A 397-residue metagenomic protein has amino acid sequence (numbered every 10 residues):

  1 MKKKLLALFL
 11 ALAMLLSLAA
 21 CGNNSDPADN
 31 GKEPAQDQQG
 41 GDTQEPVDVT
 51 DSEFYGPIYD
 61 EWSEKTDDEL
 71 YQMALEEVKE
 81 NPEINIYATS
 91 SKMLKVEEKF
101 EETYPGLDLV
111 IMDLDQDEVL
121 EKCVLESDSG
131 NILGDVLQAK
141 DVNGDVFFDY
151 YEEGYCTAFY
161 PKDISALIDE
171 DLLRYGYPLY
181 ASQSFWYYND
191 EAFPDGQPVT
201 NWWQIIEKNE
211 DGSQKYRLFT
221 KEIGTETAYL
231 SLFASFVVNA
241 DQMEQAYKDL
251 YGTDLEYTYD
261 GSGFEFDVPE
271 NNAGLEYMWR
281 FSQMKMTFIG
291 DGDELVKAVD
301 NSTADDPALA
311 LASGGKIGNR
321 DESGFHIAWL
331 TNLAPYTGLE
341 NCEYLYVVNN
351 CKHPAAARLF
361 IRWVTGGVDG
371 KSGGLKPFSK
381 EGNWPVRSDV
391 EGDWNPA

Functional and structural regions predicted by a protein language model:
S17-A20: C-terminal motif of bacterial Sec signal peptides marking the signal peptidase cleavage site
G22-N24: Bacterial signal peptide processing site
P46-D48, E64-E76, T89-D108, P377: Short, polar/charged alpha-helical segment
P82-E97, V110-L120, I132-E294: Extracytoplasmic ligand-binding site segments that recognize negatively charged/polar headgroups
N131-A139, F288-I289, D305-G314, A328-W329: Paired acidic/hydrophobic, glycine-rich loop segments that form the ligand-binding mouth/hinge of periplasmic-binding
G144-D149, P307-A328: A ligand-binding cleft/hinge motif common to bilobed small-molecule-binding domains
A166-E170, A181-F185, Y277-F281, G324-N349: Periplasmic-binding protein-like
E343-A397: Mature extracytoplasmic/periplasmic domains
